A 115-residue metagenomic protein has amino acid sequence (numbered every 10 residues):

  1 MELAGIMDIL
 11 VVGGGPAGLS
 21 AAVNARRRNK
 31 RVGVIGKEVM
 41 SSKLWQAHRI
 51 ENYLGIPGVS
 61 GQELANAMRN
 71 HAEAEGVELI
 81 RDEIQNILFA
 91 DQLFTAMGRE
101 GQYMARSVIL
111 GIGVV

Functional and structural regions predicted by a protein language model:
M1-L10, R28, G33, L79-V115: FAD-binding core/adjacent interface of flavoenzyme oxidoreductases
V12-A17, K37: Glycine-rich Rossmann-fold phosphate-binding loop(s) that bind the pyrophosphate of adenine dinucleotide cofactors
G15, M40, R49, E83 (+1 more regions): A generic "binding-loop/recognition-motif" signal
G18, S41, V59: Flexible, glycine-rich phosphate/dinucleotide-binding loops and adjacent beta-alpha linkers at cofactor/substrate
S20, V39, A67, M104: Short Gly/charged-rich anion-binding patches and loops
A22, R26: Gly/Ala-rich phosphate-binding loop of Rossmann-like dinucleotide-binding domains, activating on the conserved
R27-Q46: Glycine-rich FAD pyrophosphate-binding loop
W45-Q102: N-terminal Rossmann-like dinucleotide/flavin-binding domain of flavoprotein oxidoreductases that bind FAD/FMN
